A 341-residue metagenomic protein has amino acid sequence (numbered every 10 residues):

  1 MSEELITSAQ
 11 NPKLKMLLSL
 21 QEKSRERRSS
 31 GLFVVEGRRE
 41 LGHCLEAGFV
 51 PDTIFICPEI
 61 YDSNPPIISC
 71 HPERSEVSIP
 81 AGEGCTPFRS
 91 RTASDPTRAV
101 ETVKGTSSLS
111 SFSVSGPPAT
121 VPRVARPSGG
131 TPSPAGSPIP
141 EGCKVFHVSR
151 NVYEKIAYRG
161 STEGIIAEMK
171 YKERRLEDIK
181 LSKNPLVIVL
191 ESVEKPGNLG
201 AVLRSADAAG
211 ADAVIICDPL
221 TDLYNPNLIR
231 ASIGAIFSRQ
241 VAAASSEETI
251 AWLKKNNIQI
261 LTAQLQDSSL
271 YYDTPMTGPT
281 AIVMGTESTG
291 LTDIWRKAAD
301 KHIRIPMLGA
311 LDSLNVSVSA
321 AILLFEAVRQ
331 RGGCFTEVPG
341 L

Functional and structural regions predicted by a protein language model:
M1, P66-E141, C334-L341: Intrinsic disorder/low-complexity segments
M1-N64, L220-T221: Boundary-proximal intrinsically disordered activation/regulatory segments immediately upstream of a helical core
L5-S8, F146-S149, R239-S246: Short acidic-hydrophobic, aromatic-tinged amphipathic segments that line or gate anion-handling sites
G37, E194-A201, N315-S319: Amphipathic alpha-helical repeat scaffolds
E46, E168, E173-D267: RNA substrate-binding interface of SAM-dependent RNA methyltransferases
V148-S149, E191, C217-D218, Q240 (+1 more regions): Short beta->alpha connector loops at strand-helix junctions that form conserved, small/polar/Pro-enriched
G164, A208-A209, L220-L223, L228-A235 (+1 more regions): Structured adenosyl-cofactor binding patch, chiefly the S-adenosyl-L-methionine
T262-L311, N315: Active-site/ligand-binding-proximal alpha/beta "capping" segment
